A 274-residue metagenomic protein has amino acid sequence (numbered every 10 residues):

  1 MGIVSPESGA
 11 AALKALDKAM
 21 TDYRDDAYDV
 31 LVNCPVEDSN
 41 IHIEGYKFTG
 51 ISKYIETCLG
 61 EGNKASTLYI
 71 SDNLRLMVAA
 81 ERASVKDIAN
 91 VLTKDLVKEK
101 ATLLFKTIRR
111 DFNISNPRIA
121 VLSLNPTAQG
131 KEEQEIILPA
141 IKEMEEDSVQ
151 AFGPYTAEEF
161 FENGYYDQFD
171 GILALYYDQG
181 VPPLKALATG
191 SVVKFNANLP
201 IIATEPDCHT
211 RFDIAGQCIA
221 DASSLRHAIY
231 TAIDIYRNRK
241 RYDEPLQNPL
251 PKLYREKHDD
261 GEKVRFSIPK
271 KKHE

Functional and structural regions predicted by a protein language model:
M1-E274: Anion-binding alpha/beta catalytic cores of soluble intermediary-metabolism enzymes, centered on
